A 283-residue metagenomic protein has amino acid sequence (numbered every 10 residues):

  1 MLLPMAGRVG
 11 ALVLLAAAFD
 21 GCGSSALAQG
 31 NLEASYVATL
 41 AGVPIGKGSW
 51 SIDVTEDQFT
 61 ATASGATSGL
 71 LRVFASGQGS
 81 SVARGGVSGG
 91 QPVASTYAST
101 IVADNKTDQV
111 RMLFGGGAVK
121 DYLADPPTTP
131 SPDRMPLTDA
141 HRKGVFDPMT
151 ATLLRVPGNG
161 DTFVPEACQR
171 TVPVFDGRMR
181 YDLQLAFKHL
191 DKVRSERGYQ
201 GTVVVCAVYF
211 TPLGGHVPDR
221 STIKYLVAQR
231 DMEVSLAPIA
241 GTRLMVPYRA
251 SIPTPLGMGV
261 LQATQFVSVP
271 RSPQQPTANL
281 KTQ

Functional and structural regions predicted by a protein language model:
M1-A11, D20: Bacterial N-terminal signal peptides that target proteins for export
M1-L2, L15, G90, A250: Residue-level marker of positions within ordered structural domains that often coincide with functionally constrained
L3, L14-A16, S35, T39: Exposed boundary/loop context
A16-S25: C-terminal segment of classical bacterial N-terminal signal peptides
A26-G116, G160-Q283: Acidic, serine/threonine-rich low-complexity disordered tracts
I101-M149: Internal, conserved structured core segments that host functional sites
